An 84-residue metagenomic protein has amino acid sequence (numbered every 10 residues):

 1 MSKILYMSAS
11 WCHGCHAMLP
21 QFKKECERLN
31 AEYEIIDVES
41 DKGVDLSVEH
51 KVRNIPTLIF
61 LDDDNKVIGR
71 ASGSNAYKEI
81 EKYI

Functional and structural regions predicted by a protein language model:
M1, E27-E32, I84: Short glycine/proline-enriched coil/turn segments at helix->beta-strand junctions
M1-C26: Local sequence-structure signature of Cys/Sec-based thiol-disulfide redox active-site neighborhoods
M7, N30-V44: Thiol-based oxidoreductase modules, predominantly thioredoxin-like and allied folds used for disulfide exchange
H13-G14, D41-K42, N75-K78: Short alpha-helical
D45-H50, Y83: Short amphipathic alpha-helix with an adjacent loop that forms part of the alpha/beta core around
H50-I59: Structural micro-motif
F60-I84: Non-catalytic, surface beta->alpha helical segment in thiol-disulfide oxidoreductase systems
